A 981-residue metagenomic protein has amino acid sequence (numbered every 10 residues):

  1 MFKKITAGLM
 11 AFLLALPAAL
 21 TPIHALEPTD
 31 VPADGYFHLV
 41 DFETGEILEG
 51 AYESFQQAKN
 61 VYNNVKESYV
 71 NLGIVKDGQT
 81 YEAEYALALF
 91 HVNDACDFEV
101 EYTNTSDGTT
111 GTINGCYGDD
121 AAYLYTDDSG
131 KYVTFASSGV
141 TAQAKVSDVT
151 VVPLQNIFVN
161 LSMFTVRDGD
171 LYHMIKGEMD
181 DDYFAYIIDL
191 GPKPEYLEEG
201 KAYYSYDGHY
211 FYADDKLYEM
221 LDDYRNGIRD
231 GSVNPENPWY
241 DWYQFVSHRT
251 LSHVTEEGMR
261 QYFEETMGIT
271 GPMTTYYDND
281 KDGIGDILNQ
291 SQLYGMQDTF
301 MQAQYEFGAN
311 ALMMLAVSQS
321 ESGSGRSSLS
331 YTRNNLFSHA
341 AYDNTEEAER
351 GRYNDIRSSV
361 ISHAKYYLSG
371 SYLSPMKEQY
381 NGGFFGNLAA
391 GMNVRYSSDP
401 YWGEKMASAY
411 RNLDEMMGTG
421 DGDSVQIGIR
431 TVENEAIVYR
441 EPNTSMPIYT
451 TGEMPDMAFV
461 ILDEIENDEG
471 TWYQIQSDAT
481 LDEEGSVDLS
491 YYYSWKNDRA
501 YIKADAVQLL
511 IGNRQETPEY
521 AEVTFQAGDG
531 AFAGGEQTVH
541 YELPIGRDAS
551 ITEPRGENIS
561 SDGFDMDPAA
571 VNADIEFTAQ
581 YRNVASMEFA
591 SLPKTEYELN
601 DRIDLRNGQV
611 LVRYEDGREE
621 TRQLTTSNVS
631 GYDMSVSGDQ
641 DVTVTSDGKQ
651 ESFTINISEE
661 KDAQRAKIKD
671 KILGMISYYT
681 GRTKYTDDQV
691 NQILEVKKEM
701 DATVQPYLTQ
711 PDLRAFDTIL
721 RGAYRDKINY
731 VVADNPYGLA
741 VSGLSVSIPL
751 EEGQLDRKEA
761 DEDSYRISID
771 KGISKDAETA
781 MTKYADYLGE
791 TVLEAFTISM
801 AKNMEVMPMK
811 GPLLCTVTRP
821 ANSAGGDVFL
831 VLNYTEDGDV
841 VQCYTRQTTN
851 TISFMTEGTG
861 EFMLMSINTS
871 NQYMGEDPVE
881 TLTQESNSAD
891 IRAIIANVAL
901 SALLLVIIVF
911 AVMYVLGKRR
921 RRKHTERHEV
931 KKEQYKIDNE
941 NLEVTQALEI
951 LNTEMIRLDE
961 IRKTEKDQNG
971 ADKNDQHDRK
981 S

Functional and structural regions predicted by a protein language model:
F2-I23, L900-M913: Sec-dependent N-terminal signal peptides of Gram-positive bacterial secreted proteins and lipoproteins
L16-V31, R892, Y914-V915, R919: Sec-dependent signal peptide cleavage junction
L26-M313, G323-D456, I465-G470, D478-E483 (+1 more regions): Catalytic cores of secreted/periplasmic lytic hydrolases that degrade extracellular macromolecules
A436, E516-N583, G811: Secondary-structure capping and domain/repeat boundary segments
G535-A549, S586-E619, K684-D687: Solvent-exposed, low-complexity, repeat-rich "mucin-like" stalks and linkers
S560-Y581, K594-E596, R618-F653, I657 (+3 more regions): Serine/threonine-rich, repeat-prone extracellular segments and beta-strand-based repeat modules of secreted/surface
R582-L605, F653-L673: Short S/T/G/P-enriched beta-strand
A666, D670-V828, M865-K980: Feature for mature exported/ectodomain regions
